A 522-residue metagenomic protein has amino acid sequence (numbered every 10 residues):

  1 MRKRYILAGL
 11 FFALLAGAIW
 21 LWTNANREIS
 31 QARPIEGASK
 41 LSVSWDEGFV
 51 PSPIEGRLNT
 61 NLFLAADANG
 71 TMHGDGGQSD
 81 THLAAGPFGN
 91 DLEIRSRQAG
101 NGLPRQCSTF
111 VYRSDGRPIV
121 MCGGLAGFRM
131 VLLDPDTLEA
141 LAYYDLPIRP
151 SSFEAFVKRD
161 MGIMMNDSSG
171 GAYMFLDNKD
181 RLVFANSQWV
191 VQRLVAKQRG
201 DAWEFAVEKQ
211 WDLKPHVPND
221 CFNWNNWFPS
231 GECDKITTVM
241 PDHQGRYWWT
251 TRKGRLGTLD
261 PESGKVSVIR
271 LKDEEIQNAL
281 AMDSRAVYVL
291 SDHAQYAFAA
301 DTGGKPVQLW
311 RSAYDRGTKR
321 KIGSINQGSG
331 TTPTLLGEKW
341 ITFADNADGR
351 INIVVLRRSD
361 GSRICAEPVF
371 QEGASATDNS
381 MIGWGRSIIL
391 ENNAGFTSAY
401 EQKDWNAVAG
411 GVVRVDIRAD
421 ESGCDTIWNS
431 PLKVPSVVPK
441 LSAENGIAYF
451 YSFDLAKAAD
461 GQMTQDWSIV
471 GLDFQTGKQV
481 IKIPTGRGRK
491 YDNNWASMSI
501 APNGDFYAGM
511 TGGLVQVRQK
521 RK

Functional and structural regions predicted by a protein language model:
R2-A155, S169-G170, K179, G513 (+1 more regions): Sequence/structural signature of beta-propeller modules and their immediately flanking N-terminal secretory/stalk
P87-R95, Y143-M164, A206-G231, V307-I325 (+3 more regions): Surface-exposed loop and turn segments in beta-propeller and other repeat-based domains that flank or scaffold
G102-Y112, P150-F175, V217-M240, D273-S284 (+4 more regions): Repeated scaffold domains used in trafficking and secretory/extracellular systems, primarily beta-propellers
P118-M121, R181-A185, R246-T250, A286-V289 (+5 more regions): Conserved beta-propeller blade signature
L125-D134, Q188-R199, K253-D260, H293-A299 (+4 more regions): Structural motif
A279-T377, I382-G383: Long, internal scaffold/assembly segments composed of regular secondary structure
W340-D345, D378-R489: Loop/turn-rich, solvent-exposed surfaces of beta-rich toroidal or solenoidal domains
D492-K522: Blade-level signature of beta-propeller repeat domains, shared across WD40, Kelch, NHL, RCC1 and BNR/Asp-box propellers
